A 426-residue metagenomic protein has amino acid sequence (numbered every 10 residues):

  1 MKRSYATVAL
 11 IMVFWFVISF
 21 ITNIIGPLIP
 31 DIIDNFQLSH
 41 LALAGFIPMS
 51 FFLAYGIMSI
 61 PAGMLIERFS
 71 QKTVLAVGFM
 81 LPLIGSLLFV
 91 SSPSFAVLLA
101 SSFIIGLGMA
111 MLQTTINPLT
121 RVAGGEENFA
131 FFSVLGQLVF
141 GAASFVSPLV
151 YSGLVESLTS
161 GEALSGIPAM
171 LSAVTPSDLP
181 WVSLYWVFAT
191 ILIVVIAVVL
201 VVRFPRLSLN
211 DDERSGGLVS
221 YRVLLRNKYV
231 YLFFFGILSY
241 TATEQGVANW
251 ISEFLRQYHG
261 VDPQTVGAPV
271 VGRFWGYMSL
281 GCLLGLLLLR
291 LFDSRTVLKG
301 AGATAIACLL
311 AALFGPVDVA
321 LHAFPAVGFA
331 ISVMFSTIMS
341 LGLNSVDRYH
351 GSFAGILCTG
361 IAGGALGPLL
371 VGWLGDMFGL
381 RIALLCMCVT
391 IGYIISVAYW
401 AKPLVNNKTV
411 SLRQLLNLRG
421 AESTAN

Functional and structural regions predicted by a protein language model:
A6-L38, N117, S147, Y151 (+1 more regions): Extracytoplasmic
I25-G26, P148, V155-E156, V223-R273: Extracytoplasmic gate region of multi-pass secondary transporters
G45-M64, G272-L284: Central cavity-lining transmembrane alpha-helices of secondary-active solute carriers, predominantly the Major
I57-A96: Conserved MFS/SLC helix-loop-helix module at the cytosolic interface between two early adjacent transmembrane helices
S101-L138: Cytoplasmic helix-loop-helix junction between adjacent transmembrane helices in 12-TM secondary transporters
M111-G125, S332-D347: Intracellular juxtamembrane helix-capping segments at the cytosolic ends of symmetry-related transmembrane helices
N128-E162, G355-G367: Glycine-rich segments within core transmembrane alpha-helices of 12-TM secondary carriers
V155-S160, P176, W186-D211, V397-K402: C-terminal membrane-cytosol helix-exit motif in multi-pass small-molecule transporters
